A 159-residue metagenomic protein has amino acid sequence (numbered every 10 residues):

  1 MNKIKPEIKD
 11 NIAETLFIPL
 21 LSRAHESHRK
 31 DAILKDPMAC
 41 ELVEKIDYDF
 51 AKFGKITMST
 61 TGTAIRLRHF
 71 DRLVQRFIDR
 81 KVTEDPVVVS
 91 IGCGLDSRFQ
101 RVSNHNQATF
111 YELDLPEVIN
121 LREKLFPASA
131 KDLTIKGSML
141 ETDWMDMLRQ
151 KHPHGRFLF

Functional and structural regions predicted by a protein language model:
M1-V89, C93-G137, T142-D143, M147-P153: Rossmann-like AdoMet
P153-F159: Short SAM/SAH-binding signature in class I
